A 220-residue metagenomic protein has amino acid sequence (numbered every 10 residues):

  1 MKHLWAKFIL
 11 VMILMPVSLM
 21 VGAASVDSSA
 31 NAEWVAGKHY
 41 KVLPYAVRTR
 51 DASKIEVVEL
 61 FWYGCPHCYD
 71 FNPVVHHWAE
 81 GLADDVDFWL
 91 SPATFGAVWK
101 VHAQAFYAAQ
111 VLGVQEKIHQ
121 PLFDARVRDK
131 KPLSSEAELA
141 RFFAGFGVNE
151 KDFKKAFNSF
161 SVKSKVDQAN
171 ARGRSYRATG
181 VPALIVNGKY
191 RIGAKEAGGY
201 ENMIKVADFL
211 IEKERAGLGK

Functional and structural regions predicted by a protein language model:
K2-A97, N170, E212-K220: Extracytoplasmic thiol/disulfide redox context detector
W5, G145-K220: C-terminal cap of thioredoxin/glutaredoxin-like
Y63-H67, T94-V98, D124-D129, S161-V162 (+1 more regions): Solvent-exposed loop/turn segments at secondary-structure junctions within structured extracellular/periplasmic domains
H67, V114, N149: Short phosphate-engaging motifs
Y69-N72, W99-A103, A197-Y200: Conserved strand-to-helix beginnings and helix N-cap segments that scaffold or border functional pockets
N72-A79, H102-F106, H119, E136 (+5 more regions): Extracytoplasmic/secreted envelope proteins and their assembly/folding machinery, especially bacterial periplasmic
G81-F143: Structural microenvironment flanking redox-active thiols in thiol-disulfide oxidoreductases
